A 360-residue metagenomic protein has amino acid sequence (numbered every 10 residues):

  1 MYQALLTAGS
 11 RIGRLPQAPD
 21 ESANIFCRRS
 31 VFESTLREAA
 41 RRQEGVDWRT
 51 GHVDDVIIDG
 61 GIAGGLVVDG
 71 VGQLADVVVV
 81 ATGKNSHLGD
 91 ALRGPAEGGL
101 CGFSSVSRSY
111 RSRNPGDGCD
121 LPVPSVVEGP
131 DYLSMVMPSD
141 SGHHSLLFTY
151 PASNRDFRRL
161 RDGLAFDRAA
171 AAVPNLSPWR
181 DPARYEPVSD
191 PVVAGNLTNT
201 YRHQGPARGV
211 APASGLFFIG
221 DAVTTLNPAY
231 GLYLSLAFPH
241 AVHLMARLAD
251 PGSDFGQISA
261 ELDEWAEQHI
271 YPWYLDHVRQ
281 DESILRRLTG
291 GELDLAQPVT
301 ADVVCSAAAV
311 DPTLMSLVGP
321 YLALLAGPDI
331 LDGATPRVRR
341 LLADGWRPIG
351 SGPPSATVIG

Functional and structural regions predicted by a protein language model:
M1-T35, S109: Active-site-adjacent segment of FAD-dependent monooxygenases/related oxidoreductases
E21, I25, G99, Y230-Y233: Alpha-helix N-cap/helix-initiation motif
N24-D54: Helical element adjacent to the flavin cofactor pocket in flavoenzyme catalytic cores
I25, R29, E33, N85 (+3 more regions): Generic structural signal for well-ordered, non-membrane alpha-helical segments in soluble metabolic enzymes
A39-R42, A81, A91, H243 (+1 more regions): Active-site catalytic microenvironments for nucleophilic, acid-base chemistry
R42-P178: Predominantly flavin-linked oxidoreductase catalytic cores and closely associated redox partners
D156-Q268: FAD/FMN-dependent oxidoreductases across multiple families
M245-G360: C-terminal helical "tail/cap" subdomain of flavin- and related membrane-associated enzymes
